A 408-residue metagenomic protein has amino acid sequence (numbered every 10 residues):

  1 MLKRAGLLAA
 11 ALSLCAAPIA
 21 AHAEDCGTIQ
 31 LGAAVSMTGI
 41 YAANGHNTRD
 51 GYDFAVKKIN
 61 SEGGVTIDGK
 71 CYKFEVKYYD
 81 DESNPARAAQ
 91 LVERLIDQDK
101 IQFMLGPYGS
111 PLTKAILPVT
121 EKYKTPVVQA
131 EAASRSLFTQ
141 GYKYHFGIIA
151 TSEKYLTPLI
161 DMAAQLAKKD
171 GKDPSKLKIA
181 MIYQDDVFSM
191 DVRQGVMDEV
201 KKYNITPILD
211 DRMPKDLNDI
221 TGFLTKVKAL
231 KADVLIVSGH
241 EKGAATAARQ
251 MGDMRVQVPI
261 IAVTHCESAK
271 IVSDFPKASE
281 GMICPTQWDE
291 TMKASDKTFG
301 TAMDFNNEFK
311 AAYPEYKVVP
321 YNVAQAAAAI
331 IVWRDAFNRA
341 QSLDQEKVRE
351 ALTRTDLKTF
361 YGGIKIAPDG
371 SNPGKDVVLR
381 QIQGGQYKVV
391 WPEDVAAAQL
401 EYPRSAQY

Functional and structural regions predicted by a protein language model:
M1-Q30, A406-Y408: Short, low-complexity disordered leader/linker segments with a strong preference for bacterial N-terminal type II
E24-C26, D50-V76, K168-D170, P174 (+1 more regions): Signal peptide-proximal N-terminal region of secreted/periplasmic/extracellular or secretory-lumen proteins
C26-D53, Y79-P85, Y108-P111, I182-D191 (+3 more regions): Extracytoplasmic "Venus flytrap"
Q30, A43-D50, V65-T139, I148-T151 (+2 more regions): Beta-alpha junction/loop-to-helix N-cap segments that form part of ligand/metal-binding clefts
N44, T48-A55, A88-V92, K100 (+17 more regions): Stable alpha-helical elements in mature extracytoplasmic
I101-L209, P259-C284: Extracytoplasmic ligand/sensor domains, especially the bilobed periplasmic-binding protein
M251-A327, N338, Y387, E393-Y408: Extracellular/periplasmic periplasmic-binding protein-like sensory domains
F309-A324, I330-V390: Segments of small-molecule ligand-sensing domains
